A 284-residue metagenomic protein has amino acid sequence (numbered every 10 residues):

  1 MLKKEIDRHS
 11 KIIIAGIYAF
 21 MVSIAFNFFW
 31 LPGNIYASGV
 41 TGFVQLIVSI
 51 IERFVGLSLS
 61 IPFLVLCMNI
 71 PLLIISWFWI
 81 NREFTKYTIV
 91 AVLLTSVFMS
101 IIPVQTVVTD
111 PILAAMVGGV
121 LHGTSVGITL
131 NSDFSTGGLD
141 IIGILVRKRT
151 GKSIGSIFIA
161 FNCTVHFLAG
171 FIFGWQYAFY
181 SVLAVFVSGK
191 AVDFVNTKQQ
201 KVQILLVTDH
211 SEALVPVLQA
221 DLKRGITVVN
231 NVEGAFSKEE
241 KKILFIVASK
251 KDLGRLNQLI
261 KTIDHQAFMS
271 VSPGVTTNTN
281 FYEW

Functional and structural regions predicted by a protein language model:
M1-S211: Core subunits and conserved enzymes of cellular information-processing and envelope-translocation systems across
S23-N27, V55, V117, F158-F161 (+3 more regions): Positively charged, small/polar-rich N-terminal and surface patches that mediate targeting and assembly and bind
